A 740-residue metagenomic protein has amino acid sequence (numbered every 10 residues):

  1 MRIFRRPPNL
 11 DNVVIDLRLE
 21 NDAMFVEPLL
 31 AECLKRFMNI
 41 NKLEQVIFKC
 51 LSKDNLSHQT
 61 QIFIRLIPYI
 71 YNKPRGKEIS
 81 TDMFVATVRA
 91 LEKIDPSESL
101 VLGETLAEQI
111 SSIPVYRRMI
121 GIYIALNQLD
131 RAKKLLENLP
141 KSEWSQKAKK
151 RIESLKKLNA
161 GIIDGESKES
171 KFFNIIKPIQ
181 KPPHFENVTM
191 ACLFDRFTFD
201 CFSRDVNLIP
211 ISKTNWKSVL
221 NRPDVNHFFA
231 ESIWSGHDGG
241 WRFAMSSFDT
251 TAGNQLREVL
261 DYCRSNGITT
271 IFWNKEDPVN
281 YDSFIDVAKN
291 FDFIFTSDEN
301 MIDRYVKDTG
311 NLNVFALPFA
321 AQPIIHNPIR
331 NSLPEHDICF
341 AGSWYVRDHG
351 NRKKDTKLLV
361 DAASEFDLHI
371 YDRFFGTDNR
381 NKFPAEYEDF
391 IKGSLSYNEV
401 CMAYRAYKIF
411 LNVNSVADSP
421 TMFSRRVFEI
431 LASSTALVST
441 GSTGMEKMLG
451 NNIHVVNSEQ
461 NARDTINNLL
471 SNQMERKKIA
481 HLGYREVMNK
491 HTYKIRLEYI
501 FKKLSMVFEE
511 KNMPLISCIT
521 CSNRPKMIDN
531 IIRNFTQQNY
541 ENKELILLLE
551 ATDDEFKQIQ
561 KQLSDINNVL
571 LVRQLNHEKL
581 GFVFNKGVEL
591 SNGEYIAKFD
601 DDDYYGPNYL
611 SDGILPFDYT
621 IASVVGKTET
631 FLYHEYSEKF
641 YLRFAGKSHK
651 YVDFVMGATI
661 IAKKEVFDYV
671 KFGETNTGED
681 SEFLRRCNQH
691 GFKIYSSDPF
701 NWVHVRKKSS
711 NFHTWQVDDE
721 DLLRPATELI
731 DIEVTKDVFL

Functional and structural regions predicted by a protein language model:
N41, R117, Y123-L126, K150-E258 (+10 more regions): N-terminal pre-catalytic "stem/leader" segment of glycosyltransferase-like enzymes
F172-P223, S232-R242, F248-Q255, S297-I302 (+2 more regions): Nucleotide-sugar donor-binding catalytic core of glycosyltransferases
N381-N398, M402-S505, K511, K627 (+2 more regions): Catalytic binding pocket for nucleotide-activated donors in carbohydrate/polymer assembly enzymes
H481-L482, V670-L740: C-terminal catalytic/acceptor-binding lobe
R533-N542: Short, acidic, metal-binding catalytic loop of nucleotide-sugar glycosyltransferases
Q574-S591: Glycine-rich, basic loop-to-helix element that forms the pyrophosphate-binding segment of sugar-nucleotide handling
I596: Short aromatic/hydrophobic "clamp" motif used to bind/position activated sugar donors
N608-K639: Conserved donor NDP-sugar-binding/catalytic core segment of glycosyltransferases
